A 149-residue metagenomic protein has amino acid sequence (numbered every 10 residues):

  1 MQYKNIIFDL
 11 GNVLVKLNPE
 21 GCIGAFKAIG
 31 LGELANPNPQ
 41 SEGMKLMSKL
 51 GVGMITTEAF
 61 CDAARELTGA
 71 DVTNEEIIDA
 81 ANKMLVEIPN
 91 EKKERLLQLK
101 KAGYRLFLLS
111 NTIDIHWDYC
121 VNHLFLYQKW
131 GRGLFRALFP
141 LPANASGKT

Functional and structural regions predicted by a protein language model:
Q2-E94, K101-A102, I113-D118: N-terminal helical cap/lid subdomain that shapes the substrate entry/recognition surface in HAD-like hydrolases
I88-Q98, Y127-F135: A short, terminal or domain-edge coil/loop segment
R105: Residues at the starts of beta-strands that form the adenosine-phosphate
S110: Short beta-strand/turn micro-motifs composed of small residues that flank or help shape donor/cofactor-binding pockets
D114-T149: Substrate-recognition "cap/lid" segment bordering the active-site pocket of phosphatases
